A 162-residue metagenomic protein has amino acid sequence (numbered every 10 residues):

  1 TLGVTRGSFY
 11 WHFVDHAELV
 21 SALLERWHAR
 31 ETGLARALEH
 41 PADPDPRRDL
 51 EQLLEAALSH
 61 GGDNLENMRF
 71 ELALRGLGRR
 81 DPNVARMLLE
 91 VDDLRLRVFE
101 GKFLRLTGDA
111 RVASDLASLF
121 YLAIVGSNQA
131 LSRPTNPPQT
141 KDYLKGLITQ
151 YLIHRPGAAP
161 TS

Functional and structural regions predicted by a protein language model:
T1-A22: Helix-turn-helix
A22, R36-R69, F120, K141: Hydrophobic alpha-helical connector segments
E25-T32: Short, basic, alpha-helical segments at the C-terminal edge of helix-turn-helix-like DNA-binding modules
T32, L65-L72, R80-T107, D115-S118 (+1 more regions): Amphipathic alpha-helical packing segments from all-alpha helical-bundle domains
A35, G61, L65, F99 (+2 more regions): Short amphipathic alpha-helical interaction/hinge segments
A35, L74-R75: Generic hydrophobic alpha-helical segments
A56, L94-V98, L122-G126: A short structural micro-motif
A85-L89, R105-S162: Hydrophobic/aromatic-rich alpha-helical bundle segments in the mid-to-C-terminal region
